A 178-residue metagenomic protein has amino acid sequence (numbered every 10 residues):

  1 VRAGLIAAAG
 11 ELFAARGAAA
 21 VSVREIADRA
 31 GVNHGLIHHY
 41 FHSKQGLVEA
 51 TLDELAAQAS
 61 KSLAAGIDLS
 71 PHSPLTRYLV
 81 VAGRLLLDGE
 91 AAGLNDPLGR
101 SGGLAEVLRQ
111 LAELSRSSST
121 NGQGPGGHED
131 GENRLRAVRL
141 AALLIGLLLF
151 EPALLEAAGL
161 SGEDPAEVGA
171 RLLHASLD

Functional and structural regions predicted by a protein language model:
G4, A8-G46, A50: Helix-turn-helix
G4, R77-V81, L135-A142: Amphipathic alpha-helical interaction segments
A8-A15, V81-D88, L143, L147: Solvent-exposed, amphipathic alpha-helical segments
L12, Q58, S62, Q110-L114: Short alpha-helical functional segments enriched in proximate histidine and acidic residues
E49-P74: Amphipathic alpha-helical linker/stalk segments
T51, L55, L85-E90, L144-L148 (+1 more regions): Generic structural signal for hydrophobic core residues of well-folded globular domains
H72-A112, E151-E156: Amphipathic alpha-helical segments used for helix-helix packing
G102, L108-G127, G146-D178: C-terminal peripheral helix-coil segments that are non-catalytic and often amphipathic
